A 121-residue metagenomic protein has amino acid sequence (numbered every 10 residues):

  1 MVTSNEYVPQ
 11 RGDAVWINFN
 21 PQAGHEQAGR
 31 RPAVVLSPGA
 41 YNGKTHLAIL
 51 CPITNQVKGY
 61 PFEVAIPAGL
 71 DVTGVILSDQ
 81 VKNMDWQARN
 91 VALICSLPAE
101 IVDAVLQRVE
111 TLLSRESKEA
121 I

Functional and structural regions predicted by a protein language model:
M1-I121: Conserved functional hotspots at enzyme active or ligand-binding sites that engage polyanionic ligands
